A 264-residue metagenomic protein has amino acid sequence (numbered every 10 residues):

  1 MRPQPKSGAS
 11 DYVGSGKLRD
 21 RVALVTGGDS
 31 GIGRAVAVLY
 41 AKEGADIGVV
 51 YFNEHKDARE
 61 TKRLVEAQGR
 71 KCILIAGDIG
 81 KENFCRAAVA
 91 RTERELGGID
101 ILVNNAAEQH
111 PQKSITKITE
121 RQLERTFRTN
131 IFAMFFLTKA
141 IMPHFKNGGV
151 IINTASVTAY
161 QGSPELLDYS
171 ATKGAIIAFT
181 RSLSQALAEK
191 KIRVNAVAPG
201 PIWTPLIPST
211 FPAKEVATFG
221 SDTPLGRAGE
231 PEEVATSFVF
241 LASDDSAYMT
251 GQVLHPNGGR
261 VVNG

Functional and structural regions predicted by a protein language model:
M1, K6-S10, Q112, Q161 (+3 more regions): Short C-terminal tail/terminal secondary-structure segment of NAD(P)H-dependent dehydrogenase/reductase domains
K81, R86, R94, A107-E124 (+3 more regions): Conserved mid-core segment of classical short-chain dehydrogenase/reductases
T116-F135, I152, I176, L225: Catalytic Tyr-X3-Lys loop
T138, T172, T180: Active-site helix of classical SDR
P143, Q185-E189, A247: Alpha-helical segment proximal to the catalytic Tyr-Lys
S156: Residue(s) in the substrate-gating loop at a strand-loop-helix junction that position the organic substrate next
I177, A198-S209: Short, flexible catalytic-loop segment of classical short-chain dehydrogenase/reductase
T223-V234, D245: A conserved structural motif in NAD(P)-dependent oxidoreductases
